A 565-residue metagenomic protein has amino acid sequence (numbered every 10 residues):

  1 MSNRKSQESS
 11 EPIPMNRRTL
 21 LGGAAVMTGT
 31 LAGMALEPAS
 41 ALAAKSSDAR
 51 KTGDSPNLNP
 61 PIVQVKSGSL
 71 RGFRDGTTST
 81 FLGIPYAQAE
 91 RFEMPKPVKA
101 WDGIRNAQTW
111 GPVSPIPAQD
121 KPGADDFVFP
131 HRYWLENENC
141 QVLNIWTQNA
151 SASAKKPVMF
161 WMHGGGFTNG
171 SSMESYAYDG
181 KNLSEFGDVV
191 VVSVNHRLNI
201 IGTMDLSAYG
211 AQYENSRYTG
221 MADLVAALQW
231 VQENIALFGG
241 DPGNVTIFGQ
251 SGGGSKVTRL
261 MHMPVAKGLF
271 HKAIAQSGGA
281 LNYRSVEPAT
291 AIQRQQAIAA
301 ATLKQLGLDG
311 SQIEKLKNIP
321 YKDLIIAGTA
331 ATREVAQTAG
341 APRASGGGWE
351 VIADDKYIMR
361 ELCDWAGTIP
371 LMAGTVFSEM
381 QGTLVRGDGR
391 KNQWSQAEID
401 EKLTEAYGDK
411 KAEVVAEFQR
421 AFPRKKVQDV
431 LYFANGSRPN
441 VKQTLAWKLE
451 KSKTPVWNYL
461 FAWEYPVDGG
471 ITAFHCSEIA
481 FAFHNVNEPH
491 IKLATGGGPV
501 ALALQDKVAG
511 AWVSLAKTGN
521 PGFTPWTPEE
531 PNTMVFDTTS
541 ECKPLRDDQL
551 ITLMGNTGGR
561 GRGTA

Functional and structural regions predicted by a protein language model:
M1-M15: N-terminal secretory signal peptides
S2, A44-R217, L493-Q505, A516-G522 (+2 more regions): Non-catalytic accessory segments of hydrolases
I13-G22, T28-D54: N-terminal twin-arginine translocation
I84, P439-K442, A446-A565: Mobile gating loops/cap/lid regions near enzyme active sites that modulate substrate access
F129, A226, E233, K267 (+2 more regions): Substrate-access "cap/lid" subdomains that shape and gate the entrance to catalytic or ligand-binding pockets
N215-I235: Alpha/beta-hydrolase active-site loop
G240-G249: Alpha/beta-hydrolase fold nucleophile elbow
G254-V265: Short glycine-enriched nucleophile-adjacent loop and the immediately C-terminal alpha-helix near the catalytic center
